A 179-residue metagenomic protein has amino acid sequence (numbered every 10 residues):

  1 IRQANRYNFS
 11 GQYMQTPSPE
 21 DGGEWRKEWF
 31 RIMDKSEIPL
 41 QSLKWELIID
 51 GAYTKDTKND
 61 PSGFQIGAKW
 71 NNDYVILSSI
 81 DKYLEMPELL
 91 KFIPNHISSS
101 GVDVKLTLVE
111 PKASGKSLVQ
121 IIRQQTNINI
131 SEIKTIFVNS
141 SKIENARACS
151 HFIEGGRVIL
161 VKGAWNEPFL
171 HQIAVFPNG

Functional and structural regions predicted by a protein language model:
I1-G51: ATPase catalytic-site recognition across NTP-hydrolyzing enzymes
I1-R2, T57, Q172-F176: Short, Φ-rich (hydrophobic/aromatic) sequence segments
A4-N5, D56, S141: Generic detector of ordered secondary-structure context
T16, E20, E24, G63-Q65 (+1 more regions): Mg2+-dependent endonuclease catalytic cores in nucleic-acid-processing enzymes, primarily RNase H-like
I38-P39, T57, H151: Generic structural signal for beta-strand residues in well-ordered domains
I49-S62: An active-site-proximal beta-strand-loop segment
